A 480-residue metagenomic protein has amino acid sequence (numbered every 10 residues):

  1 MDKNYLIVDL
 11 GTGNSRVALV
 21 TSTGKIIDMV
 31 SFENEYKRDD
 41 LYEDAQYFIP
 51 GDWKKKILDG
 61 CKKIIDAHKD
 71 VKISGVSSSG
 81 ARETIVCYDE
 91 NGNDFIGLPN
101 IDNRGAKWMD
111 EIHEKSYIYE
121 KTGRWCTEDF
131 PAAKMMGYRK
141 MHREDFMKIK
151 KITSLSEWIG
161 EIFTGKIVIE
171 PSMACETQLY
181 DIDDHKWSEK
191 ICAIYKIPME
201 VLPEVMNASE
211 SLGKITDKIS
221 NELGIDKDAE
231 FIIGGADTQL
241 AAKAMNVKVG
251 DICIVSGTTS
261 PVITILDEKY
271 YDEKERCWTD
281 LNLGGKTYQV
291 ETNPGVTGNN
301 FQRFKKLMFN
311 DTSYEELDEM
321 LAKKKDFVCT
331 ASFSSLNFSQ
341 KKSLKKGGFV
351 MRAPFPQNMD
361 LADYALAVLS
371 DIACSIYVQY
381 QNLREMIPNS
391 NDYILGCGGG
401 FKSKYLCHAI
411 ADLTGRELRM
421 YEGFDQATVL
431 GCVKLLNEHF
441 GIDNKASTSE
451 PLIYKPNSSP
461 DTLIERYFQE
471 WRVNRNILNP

Functional and structural regions predicted by a protein language model:
M1-G97, E120, K148, S220-N221 (+3 more regions): N-terminal glycine/serine-rich phosphate-binding loop of ATP-dependent small-molecule kinases, especially carbohydrate
L6-I7, I112-W125, M136-S154, G160-K166 (+5 more regions): Active-site core segments that coordinate phosphate-bearing ligands/cofactors across diverse enzyme families
V30, E200-M206, E230-I232, R419-Y421: General small-molecule cofactor/ligand-binding pocket signal
F32, K37, P99-G105, A174 (+2 more regions): Short, acidic/turn-prone active-site loops that include or flank metal/cofactor- and phosphate-binding residues
E35-D44, Y117-I118, V168-C175, P198-V201 (+1 more regions): Gly-rich Lys/Arg/Thr-decorated short loops/hinges at beta-loop-alpha junctions or inter-strand turns that position
E43-K54, R124, E128, V205-S209 (+1 more regions): Short acidic-aromatic active-site loops that bind/stabilize oxyanions
I65-N100, W125-D129, S156, G160-D181 (+2 more regions): Short beta-strand-loop/turn "lid" adjacent to the catalytic site in phosphate-handling enzymes
V71, E200, N389: Structured loop/turn residues at beta-strand edges in well-structured enzyme cores
